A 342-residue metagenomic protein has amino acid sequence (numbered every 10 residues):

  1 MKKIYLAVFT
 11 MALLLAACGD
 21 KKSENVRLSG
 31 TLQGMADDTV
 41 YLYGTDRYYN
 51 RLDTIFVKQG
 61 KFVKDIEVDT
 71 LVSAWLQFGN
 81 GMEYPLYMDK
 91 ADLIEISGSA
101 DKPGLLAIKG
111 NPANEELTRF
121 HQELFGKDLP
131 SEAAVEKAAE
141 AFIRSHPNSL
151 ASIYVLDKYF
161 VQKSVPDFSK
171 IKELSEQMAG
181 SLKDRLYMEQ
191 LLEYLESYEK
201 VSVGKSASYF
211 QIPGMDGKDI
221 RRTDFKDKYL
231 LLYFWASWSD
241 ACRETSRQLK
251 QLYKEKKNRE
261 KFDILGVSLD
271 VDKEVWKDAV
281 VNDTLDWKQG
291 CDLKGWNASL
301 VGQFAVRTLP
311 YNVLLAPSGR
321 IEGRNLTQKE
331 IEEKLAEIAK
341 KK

Functional and structural regions predicted by a protein language model:
M1-G30, K340-K342: Bacterial Sec-dependent N-terminal signal peptides
C18, E132-V203, K342: N-terminal targeting signals for export/organelle localization
C18-F142: A non-transmembrane, solvent-exposed segment enriched in polar/low-complexity residues
E189-R222, W287, K334-K341: N-terminal "domain-start" segment that seeds a small globular fold
K226-D227, F234-Q251: Conserved redox-active cysteine motifs that mediate thiol-disulfide chemistry, especially di-cysteine Cys-X(1-2)-Cys
L231-L232, I264: Hydrophobic beta-strand anchors of alpha/beta hydrolase catalytic cores
R243-D283, G295-G302: Structural microenvironment flanking redox-active thiols in thiol-disulfide oxidoreductases
L285, D292-K340: Thiol/disulfide oxidoreductase modules built on the thioredoxin-like
